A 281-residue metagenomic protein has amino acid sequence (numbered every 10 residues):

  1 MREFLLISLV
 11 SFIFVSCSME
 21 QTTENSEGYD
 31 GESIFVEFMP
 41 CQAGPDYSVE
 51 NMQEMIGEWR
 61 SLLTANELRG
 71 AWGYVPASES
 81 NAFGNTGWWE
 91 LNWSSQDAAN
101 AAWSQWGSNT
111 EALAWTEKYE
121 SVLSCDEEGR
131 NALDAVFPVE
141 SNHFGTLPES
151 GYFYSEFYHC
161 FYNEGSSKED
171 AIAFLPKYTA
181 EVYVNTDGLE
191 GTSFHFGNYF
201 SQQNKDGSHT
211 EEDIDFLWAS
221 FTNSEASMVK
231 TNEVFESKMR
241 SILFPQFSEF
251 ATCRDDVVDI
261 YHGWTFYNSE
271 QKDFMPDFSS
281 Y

Functional and structural regions predicted by a protein language model:
F4-V15: Sec-dependent N-terminal signal peptides
C17-Y281: Short S/T/G/P-rich N-terminal loop/turn motif that feeds into the first structured element of a domain
